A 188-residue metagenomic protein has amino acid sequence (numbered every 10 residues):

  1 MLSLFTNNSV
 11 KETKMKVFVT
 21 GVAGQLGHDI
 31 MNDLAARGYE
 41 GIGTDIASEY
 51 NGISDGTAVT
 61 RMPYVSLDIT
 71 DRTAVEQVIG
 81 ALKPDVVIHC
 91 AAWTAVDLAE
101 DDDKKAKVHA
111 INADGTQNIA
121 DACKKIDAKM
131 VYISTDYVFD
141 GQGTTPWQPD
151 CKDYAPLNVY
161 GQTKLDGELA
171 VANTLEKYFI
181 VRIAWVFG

Functional and structural regions predicted by a protein language model:
S3-K14: Short, Lys/Arg-enriched N-terminal segments with co-localized hydrophobic residues within the first ~10-30 amino acids
V17-R37: N-terminal Rossmann NAD(P)H-binding glycine-rich loop of SDR-like oxidoreductase domains
T20, T44, V87-A91, M130-T135 (+1 more regions): SDR active-site strand-loop-helix element
Y39-N51: Conserved glycine-rich Rossmann-like NAD(P)H-binding loop of the short-chain dehydrogenase/reductase
T57-D71: Rossmann-fold cofactor-recognition segment
I69-I111: NAD(P)H-binding glycine-rich loop region in Rossmannoid oxidoreductase-like domains and their noncatalytic homologs
A106, A110-N118, V138-V181, W185-G188: Catalytic helix-loop patch of NAD(P)-dependent Rossmann-fold dehydrogenases
I126-A128: A short helix->loop->beta-strand "cap" motif at the edges of active sites that frequently abuts
